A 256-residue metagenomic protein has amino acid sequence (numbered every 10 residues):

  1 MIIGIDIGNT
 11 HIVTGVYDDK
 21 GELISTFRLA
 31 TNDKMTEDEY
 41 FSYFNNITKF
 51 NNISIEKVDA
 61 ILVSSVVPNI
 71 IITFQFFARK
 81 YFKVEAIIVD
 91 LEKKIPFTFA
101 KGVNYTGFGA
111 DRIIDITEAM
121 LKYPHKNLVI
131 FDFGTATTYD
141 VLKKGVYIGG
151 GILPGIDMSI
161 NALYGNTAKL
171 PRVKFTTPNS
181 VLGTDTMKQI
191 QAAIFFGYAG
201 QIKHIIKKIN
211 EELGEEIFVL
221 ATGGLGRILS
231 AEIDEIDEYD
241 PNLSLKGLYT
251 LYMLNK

Functional and structural regions predicted by a protein language model:
M1-I3, I7-E92: N-terminal glycine/serine-rich phosphate-binding loop of ATP-dependent small-molecule kinases, especially carbohydrate
M1-S25, A119, Y123-V146, L163 (+1 more regions): Gly/Thr-rich phosphate-binding beta-strand-loop-beta motif of the actin/hexokinase/Hsp70
D6, S64, V89, I130-A136 (+1 more regions): Short beta-strand segments
F27, D33, P178-F218, L225 (+1 more regions): Adenine-nucleotide phosphate-binding core of ATP-dependent small-molecule kinases
N32-T36, F108-R112, T117-N127, I148-A192 (+2 more regions): Glycine-rich phosphate-binding loop plus the immediately following alpha-helix
N51-E56, K122-H125, E212-E215: Glycine-rich phosphate-binding loop signature in dinucleotide/nucleotide-binding domains
S54-F108, K143-G149, G155-I156, M187-K188 (+4 more regions): Short beta-strand-loop/turn "lid" adjacent to the catalytic site in phosphate-handling enzymes
E212-K256: Long hydrophobic alpha-helical segments typical of transmembrane helices together with their membrane-interfacial
